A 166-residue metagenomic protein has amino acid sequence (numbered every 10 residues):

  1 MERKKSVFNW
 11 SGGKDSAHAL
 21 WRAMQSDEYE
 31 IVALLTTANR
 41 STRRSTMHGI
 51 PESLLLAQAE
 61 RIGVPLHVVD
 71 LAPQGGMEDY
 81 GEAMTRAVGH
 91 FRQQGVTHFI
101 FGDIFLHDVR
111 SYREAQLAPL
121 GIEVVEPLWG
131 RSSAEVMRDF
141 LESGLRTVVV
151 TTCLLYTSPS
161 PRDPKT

Functional and structural regions predicted by a protein language model:
M1-V149: ATP-dependent adenylation/nucleotidyltransferase module used to activate substrates
T151-L154: A short, aromatic/hydrophobic, helix- or strand-capping loop or linear motif that either lines the entrance/gate
Y156-P161: Conserved small/polar residues in nucleotide/adenosyl-binding loops
